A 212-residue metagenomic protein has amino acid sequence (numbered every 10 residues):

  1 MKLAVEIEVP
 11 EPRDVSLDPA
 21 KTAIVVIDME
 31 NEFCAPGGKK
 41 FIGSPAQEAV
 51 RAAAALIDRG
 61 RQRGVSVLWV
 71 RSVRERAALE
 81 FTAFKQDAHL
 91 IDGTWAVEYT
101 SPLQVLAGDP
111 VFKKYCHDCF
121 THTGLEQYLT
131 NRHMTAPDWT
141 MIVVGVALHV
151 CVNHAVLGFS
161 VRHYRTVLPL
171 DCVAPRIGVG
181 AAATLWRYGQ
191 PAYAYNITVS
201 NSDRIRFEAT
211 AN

Functional and structural regions predicted by a protein language model:
M1-A23, D58-R63, D87-N212: Active-site-adjacent betaalpha module
A20, G38-S72: A short alpha/beta connector and helix-capping loop motif
A23-C34: Acidic-leg catalytic submotif of subtilisin-like serine proteases
M29, S72, D171: Active-site loop/turn elements of alpha/beta-hydrolase fold enzymes, especially the short glycine-/histidine-rich
E32-A35, A77-A83, S101-V111: Short, basic/glycine-rich phosphate-binding loops at helix/coil junctions that contact nucleotide phosphates
F33-P45, D138-V146: Surface-exposed cleft-lining segments at the edges of enzyme active sites
V67, S72-E80, F84-D87: Early exported N-terminus immediately downstream of N-terminal targeting peptides
